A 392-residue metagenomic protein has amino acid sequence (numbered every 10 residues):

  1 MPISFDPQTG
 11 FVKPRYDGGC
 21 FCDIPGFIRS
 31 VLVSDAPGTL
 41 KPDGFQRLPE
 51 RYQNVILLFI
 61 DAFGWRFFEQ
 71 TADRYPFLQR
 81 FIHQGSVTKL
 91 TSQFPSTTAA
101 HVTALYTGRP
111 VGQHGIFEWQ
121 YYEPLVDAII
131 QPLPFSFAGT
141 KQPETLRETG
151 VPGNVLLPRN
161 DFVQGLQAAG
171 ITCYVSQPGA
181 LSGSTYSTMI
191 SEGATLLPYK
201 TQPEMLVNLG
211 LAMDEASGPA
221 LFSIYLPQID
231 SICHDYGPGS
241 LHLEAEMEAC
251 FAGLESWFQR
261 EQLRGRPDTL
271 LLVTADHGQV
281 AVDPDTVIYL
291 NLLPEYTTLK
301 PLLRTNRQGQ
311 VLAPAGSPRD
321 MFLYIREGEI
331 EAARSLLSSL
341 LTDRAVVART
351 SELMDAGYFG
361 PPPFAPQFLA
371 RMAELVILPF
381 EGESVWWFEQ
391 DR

Functional and structural regions predicted by a protein language model:
M1-G38, Y75, Q79-V87, T91-A220 (+1 more regions): His/Asp/Glu-rich, glycine-adjacent segments that coordinate divalent cations and/or stabilize oxyanion chemistry on
L40-Y52, G165-L166, L211-D214, Q259-R266: A short acidic-Thr-Gly-centered motif at the start of a beta-strand
L57-I60: Short hydrophobic beta-strand that contains or immediately precedes a catalytic carboxylate
F63, G239, H277-G278: Catalytic metal-binding/acid-base residues of hydrolase active sites
S191-A216, M247-A252, L293-V311: Acidic, His- and aromatic-enriched active-site or binding-groove loops in soluble protein domains that engage sugars
I229-L271: A long, amphipathic alpha-helix that forms part of the scaffold/cap immediately adjacent to metal-dependent active
H277-R319, Q367, V385-F388: Histidine-centered active-site microenvironments of extracellular/periplasmic hydrolases and transferases
Q308-R392: Active-site neighborhoods of enzymes that stabilize oxyanions during catalysis
